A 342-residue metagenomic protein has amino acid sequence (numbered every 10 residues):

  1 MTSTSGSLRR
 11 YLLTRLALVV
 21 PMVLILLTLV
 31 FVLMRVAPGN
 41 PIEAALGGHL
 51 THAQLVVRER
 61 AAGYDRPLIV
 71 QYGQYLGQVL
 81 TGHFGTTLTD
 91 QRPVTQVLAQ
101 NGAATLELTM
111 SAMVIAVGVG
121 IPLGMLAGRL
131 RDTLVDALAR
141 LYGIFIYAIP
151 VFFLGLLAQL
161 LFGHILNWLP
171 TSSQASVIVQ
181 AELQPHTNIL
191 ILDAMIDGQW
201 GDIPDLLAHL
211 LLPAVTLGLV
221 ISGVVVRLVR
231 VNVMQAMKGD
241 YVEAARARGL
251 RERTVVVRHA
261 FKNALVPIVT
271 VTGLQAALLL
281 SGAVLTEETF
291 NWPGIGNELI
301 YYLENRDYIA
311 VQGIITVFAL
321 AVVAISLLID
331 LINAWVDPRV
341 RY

Functional and structural regions predicted by a protein language model:
M1-D65, T95, A99, L126 (+3 more regions): N-terminal signal-anchor/first transmembrane alpha helix
M1-L8, E43, D65-I121: An internal, D/E-rich "acidic patch" concept
G6-R10, G102-V135, V151, E182-Y342: Alpha-helical transmembrane segments of integral membrane proteins, especially multi-pass inner/plasma-membrane
M22-G73, F162-D202: Hydrophobic alpha-helical transmembrane segments of membrane transport/permease proteins and related membrane-embedded
L27, F31, Q74, M125 (+3 more regions): Transmembrane alpha-helix boundary and packing residues in multipass membrane permease domains and related
V30, M34, P38, I42 (+6 more regions): Membrane-water interface at transmembrane helix exits
G48-G63, L154-N167, L212-L217, T254-V271: Hydrophobic alpha-helical transmembrane segments
P122-L123, V135-T187: Hydrophobic alpha-helical segments embedded in or immediately adjacent to the lipid bilayer of multipass inner-membrane
